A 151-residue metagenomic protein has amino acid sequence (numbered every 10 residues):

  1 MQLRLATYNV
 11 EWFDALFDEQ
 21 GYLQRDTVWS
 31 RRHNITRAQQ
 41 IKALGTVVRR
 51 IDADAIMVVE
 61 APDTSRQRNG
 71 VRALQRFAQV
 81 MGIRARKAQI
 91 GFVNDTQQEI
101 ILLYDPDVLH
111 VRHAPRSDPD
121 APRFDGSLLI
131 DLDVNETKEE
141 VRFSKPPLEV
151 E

Functional and structural regions predicted by a protein language model:
M1-E99, E136: N-terminal, active-site-proximal structural segment of metallo-dependent hydrolase catalytic domains
D63-T64, N69-E151: Structured beta-strand-rich core segments of catalytic domains in phosphoester-bond hydrolases
